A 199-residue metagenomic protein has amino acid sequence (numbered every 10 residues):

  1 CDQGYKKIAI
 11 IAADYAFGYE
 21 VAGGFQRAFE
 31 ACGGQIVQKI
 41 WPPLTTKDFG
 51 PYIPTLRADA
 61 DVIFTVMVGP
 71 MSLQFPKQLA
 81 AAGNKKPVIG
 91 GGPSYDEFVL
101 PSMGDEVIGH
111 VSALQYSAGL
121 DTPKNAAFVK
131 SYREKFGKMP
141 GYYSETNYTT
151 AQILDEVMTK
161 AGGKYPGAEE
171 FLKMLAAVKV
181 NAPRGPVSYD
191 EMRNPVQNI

Functional and structural regions predicted by a protein language model:
C1-I199: Extracytosolic ligand-binding ectodomains
